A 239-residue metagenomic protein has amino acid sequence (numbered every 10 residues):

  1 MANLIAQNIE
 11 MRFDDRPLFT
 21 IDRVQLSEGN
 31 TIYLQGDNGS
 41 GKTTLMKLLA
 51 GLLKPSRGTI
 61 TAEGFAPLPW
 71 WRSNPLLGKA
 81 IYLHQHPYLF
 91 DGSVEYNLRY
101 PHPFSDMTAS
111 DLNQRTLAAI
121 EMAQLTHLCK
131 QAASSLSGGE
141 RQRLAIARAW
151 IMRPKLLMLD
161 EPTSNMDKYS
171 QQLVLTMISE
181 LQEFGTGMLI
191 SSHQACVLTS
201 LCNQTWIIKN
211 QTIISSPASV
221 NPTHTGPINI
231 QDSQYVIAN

Functional and structural regions predicted by a protein language model:
A50: Helix-to-loop junction immediately C-terminal to a conserved catalytic motif
G58-P69, N74-G78: Conserved ABC transporter NBD signature motif
S110-L128: Conserved ABC ATPase "signature" region
A132-L136, E140: Conserved ABC ATPase signature
L157-D160: Catalytic Walker B motif of ABC-type/P-loop ATPase nucleotide-binding domains
D167: ABC-family nucleotide-binding domains
S191-H193: H-loop/switch region of ABC-family ATPase nucleotide-binding domains
